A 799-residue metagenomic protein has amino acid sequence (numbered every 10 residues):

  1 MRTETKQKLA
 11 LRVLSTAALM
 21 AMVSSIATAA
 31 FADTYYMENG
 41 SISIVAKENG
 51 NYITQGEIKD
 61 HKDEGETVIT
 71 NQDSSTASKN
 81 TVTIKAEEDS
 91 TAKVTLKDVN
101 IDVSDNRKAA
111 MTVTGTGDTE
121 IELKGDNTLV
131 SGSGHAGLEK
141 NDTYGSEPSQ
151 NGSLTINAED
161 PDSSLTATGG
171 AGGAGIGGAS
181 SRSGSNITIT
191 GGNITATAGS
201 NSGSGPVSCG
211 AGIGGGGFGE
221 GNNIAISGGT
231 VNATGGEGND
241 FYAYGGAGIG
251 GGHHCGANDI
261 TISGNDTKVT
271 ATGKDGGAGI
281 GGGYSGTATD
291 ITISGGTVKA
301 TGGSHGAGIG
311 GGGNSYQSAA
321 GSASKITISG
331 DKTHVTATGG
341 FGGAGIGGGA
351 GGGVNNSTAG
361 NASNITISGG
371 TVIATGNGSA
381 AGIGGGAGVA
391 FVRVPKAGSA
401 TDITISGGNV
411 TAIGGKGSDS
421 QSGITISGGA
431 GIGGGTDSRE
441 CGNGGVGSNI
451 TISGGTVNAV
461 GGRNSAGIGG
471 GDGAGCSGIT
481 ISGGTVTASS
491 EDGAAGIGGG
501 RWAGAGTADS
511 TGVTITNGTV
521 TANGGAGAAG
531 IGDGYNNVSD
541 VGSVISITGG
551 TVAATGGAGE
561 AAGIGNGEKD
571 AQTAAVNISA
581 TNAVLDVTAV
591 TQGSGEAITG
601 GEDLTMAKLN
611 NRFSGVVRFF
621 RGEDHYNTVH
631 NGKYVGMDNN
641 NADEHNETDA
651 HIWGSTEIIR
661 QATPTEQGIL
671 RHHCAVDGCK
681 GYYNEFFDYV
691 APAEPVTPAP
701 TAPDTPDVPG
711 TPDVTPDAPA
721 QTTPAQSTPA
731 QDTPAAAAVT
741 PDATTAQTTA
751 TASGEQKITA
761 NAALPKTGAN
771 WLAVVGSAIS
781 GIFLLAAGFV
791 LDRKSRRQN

Functional and structural regions predicted by a protein language model:
M1-K8: N-terminal secretory signal peptides that target proteins for export/translocation
L9-T16, A21, A27-I652: A composition-driven surface/loop motif
L14, A769-V774, S780-G781: Hydrophobic alpha-helical transmembrane segments of integral membrane proteins, especially multi-pass transporters
A18-A21, S777-A787: Core hydrophobic alpha-helical transmembrane segments of single-pass membrane proteins
V23-Y36, A762-A773, L791-K794: Sec-dependent signal peptide cleavage junction
G622, G632-G636, D643-P695: Thrombospondin type-1
V690-A769: C-terminal low-complexity, Ser/Thr- and acidic/Pro-rich disordered "stalk" regions positioned immediately N-terminal
G781-N799: C-terminal membrane-anchoring or membrane-association module
